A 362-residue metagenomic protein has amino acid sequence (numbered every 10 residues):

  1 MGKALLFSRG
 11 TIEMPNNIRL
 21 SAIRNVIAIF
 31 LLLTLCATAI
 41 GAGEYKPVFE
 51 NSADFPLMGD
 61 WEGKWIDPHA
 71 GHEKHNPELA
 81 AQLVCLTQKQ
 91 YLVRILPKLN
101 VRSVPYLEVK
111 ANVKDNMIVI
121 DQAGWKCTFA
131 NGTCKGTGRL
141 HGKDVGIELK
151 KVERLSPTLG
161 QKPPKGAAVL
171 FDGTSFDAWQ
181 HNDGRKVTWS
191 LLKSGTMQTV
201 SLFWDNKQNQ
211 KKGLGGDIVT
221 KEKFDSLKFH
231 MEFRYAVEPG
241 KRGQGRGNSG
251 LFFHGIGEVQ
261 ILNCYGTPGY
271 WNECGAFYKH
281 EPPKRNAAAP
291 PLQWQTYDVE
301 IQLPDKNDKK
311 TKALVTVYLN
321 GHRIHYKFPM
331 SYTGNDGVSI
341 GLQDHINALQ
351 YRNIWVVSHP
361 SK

Functional and structural regions predicted by a protein language model:
L5, P15-I29: Bacterial N-terminal signal peptides that target proteins for export
R9, A22-I23, L31, E50 (+1 more regions): A ubiquitous, low-specificity "background" feature that marks scattered single residues across proteins without
V26-T38: Bacterial N-terminal signal peptides
A42-V48, S52, G63, D67 (+1 more regions): Carbohydrate-interacting regions of secretory-pathway proteins
L57-D60: A glycine-anchored, Pro-Gly-centered beta-turn/N-cap motif
